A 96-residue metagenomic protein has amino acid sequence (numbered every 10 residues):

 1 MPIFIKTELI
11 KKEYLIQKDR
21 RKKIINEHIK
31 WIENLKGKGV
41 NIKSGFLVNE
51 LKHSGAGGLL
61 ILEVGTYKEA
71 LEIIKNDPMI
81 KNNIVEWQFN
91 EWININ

Functional and structural regions predicted by a protein language model:
M1-N96: Conserved, structured core segments of small domains
